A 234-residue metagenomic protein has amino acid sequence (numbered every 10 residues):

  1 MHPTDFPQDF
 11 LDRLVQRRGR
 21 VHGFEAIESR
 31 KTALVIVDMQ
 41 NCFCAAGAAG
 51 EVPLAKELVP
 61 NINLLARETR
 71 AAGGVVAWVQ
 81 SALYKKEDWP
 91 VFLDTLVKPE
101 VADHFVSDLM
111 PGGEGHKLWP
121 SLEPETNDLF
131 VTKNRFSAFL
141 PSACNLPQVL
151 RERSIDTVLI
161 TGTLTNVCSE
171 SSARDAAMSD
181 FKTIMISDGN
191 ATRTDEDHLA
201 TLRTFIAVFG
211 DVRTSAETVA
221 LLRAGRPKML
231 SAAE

Functional and structural regions predicted by a protein language model:
M1-A33, R67-A72, L83, W89 (+1 more regions): Active-site-adjacent betaalpha module
R30, A48-S81: A short alpha/beta connector and helix-capping loop motif
A33-F43: Acidic-leg catalytic submotif of subtilisin-like serine proteases
C42-A45, E87-D88: Short acidic/His/Gly/Ser-rich catalytic and metal-binding motifs that mark active-site loops of diverse hydrolases
G50-L54, D94-T95, A177-M178: Glycine-rich, phosphate-binding/catalytic loops in enzymes
